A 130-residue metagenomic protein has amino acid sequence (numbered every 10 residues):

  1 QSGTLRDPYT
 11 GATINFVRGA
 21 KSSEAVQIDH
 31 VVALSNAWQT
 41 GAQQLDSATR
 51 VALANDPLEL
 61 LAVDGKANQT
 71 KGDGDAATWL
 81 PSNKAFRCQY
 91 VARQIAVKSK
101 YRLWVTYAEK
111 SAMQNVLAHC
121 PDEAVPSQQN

Functional and structural regions predicted by a protein language model:
Q1-S2: A short, compositionally biased
L5, Y9-N130: Domain-level detector of nuclease and nuclease-like folds in predominantly extracellular/periplasmic contexts
